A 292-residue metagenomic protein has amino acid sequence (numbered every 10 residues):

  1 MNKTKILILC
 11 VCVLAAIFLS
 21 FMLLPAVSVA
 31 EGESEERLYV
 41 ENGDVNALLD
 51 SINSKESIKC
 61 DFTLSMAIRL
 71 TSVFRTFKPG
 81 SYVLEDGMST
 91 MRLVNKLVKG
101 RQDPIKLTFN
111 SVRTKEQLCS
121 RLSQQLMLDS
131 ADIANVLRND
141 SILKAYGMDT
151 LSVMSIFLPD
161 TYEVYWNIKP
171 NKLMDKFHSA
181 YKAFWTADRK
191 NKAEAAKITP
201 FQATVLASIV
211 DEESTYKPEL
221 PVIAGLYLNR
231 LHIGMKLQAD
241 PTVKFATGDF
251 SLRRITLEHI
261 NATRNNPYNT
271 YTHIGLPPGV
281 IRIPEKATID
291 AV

Functional and structural regions predicted by a protein language model:
M1-E35: N-terminal type II signal-anchor transmembrane helix that functions as the membrane-insertion/stop-transfer segment
K3-K5, M88, R121, E212-E213 (+1 more regions): Basic side chains
F21, V27-W185: Signal peptide-directed extracytoplasmic domains
M127-A131, I142-V292: Bacterial extracytoplasmic/cell-wall-associated proteins, especially those involved in peptidoglycan
